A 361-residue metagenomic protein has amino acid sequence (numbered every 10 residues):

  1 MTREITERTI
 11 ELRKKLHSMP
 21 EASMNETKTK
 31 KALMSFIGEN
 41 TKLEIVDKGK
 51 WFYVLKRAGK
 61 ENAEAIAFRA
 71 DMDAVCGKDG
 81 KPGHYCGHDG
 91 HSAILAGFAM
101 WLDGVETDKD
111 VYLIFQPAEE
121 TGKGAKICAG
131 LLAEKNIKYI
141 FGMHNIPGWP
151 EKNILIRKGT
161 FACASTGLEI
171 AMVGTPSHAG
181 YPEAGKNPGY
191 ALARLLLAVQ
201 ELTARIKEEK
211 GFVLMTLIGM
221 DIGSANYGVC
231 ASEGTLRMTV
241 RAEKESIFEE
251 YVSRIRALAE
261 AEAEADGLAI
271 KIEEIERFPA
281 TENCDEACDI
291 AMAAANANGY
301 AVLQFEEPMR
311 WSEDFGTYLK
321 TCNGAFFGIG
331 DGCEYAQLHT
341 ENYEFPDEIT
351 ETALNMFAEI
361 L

Functional and structural regions predicted by a protein language model:
M1-P20, G104, C163, I170-T175 (+3 more regions): N-terminal hydrophobic/helix-forming segments and targeting peptides
M1-Y85, D89-K109: Acidic/His- and Gly-rich active-site-bordering loop/insert found across diverse amide/peptide-bond hydrolases
L16, F68, H88, L113 (+7 more regions): Divalent metal-coordination and catalytic microenvironments
M19-M24, Y85, T121, S224-Y227 (+1 more regions): Short, small-residue-enriched loops and turns at beta-alpha junctions that line or gate enzyme active sites
L33, I94-L102, L192-V199, F357-L361: Buried hydrophobic packing segments
F52-L55, D73-Y85, D89-G90, I94 (+2 more regions): Histidine/acidic-residue-rich, glycine-tolerant segments that coordinate divalent metal ions
A67-A70, H144, L168-I170, F326-G332: Non-cysteine beta-strand/loop elements that form the S-adenosyl-L-methionine
L196-L361: Metal-dependent amide/peptide-bond hydrolase catalytic core, centered on the "pita-bread" metallohydrolase fold
